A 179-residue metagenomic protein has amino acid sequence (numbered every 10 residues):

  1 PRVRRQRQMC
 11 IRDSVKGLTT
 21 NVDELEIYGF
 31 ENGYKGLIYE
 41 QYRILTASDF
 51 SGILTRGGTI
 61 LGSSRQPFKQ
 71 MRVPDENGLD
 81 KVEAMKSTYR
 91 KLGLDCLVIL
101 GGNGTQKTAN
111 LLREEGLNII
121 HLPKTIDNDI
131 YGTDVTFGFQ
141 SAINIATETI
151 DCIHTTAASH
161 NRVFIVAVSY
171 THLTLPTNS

Functional and structural regions predicted by a protein language model:
P1-R7, I11, H172-S179: Single conserved hydrophobic/aromatic residue that forms the stacking wall/gate of nucleotide- or nucleobase-binding
R5-Q8, R12-Q41: N-terminal phosphate-binding or glycine-rich loops at protein starts, especially the Walker A/P-loop of NTPases
R12, N103-L117: Short Gly/Thr/Asp-enriched flexible loops that form oxyanion-binding sites at enzyme active sites
T20-V22, S51-T55, T88-L92, L112-E114 (+1 more regions): Solvent-exposed alpha-helices and their adjacent loops that cap or buttress functional pockets in soluble metabolic
E40-L97, F137-D151: Glycine-rich oxoanion-binding loops at beta->alpha junctions
R113-T136, I143: Short, acidic/small-residue loops that bind anionic groups at enzyme active sites
H160-L173: Conserved anion/nucleotide-ligand pocket segment
